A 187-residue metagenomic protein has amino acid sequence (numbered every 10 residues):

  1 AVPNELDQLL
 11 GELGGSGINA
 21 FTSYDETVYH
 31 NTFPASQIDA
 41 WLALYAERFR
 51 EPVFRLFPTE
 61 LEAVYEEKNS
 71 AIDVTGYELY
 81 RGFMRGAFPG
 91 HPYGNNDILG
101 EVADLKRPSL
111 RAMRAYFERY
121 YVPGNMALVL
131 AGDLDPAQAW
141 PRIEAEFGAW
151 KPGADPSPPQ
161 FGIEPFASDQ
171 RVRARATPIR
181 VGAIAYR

Functional and structural regions predicted by a protein language model:
A1, Y29, Y45, V64 (+5 more regions): Buried hydrophobic packing residues in well-ordered domains
A1-N31, N95-I98: M16/MPP (pitrilysin/insulinase) zinc-metallopeptidase core fold and M16-derived inactive scaffolds
E5, L13-G15, Y24-V28, T59 (+6 more regions): Extracytoplasmic
E26-H30, Y65-K68, G100-V102, A127-D135: Conserved short loop/turn motifs at secondary-structure junctions
T32-L61: M16/insulysin-pitrilysin zinc metalloprotease superfamily fold
A35-I38, A71-I72, D133-P136, I179: Solvent-exposed loop/turn segments at secondary-structure junctions within structured extracellular/periplasmic domains
W41, R48, A71-V122, I143: Scaffold signal of the M16-like zinc-metallopeptidase fold and its non-catalytic homologs
G90, A127-R187: An aromatic/glycine/proline-enriched structural segment found at the starts of mature extracellular/organellar domains
